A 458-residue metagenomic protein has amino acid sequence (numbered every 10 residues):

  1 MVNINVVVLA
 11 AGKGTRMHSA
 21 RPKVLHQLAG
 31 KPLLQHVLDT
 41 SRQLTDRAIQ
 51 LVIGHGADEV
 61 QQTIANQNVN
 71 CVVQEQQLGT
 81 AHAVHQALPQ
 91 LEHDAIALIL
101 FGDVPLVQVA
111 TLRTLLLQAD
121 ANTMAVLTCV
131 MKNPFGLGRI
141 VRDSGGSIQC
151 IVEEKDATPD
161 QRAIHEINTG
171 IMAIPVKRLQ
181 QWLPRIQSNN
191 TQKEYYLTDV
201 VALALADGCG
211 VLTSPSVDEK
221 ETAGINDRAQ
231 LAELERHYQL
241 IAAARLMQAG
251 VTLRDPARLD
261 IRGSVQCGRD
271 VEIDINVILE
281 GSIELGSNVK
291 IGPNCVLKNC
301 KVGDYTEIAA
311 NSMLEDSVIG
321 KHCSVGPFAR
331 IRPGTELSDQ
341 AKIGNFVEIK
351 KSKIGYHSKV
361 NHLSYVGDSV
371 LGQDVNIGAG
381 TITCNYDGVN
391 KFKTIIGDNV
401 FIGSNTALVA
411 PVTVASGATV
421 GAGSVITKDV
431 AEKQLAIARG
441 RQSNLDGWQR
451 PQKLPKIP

Functional and structural regions predicted by a protein language model:
M1-N5, K31-L117, K456-I457: Conserved N-terminal catalytic core of the sugar/cofactor nucleotidyltransferase
M1-S19: N-terminal nucleotide-binding beta1-loop-alpha1 segment
V2, H165-G268: Conserved alpha/beta core of the MobA/IspD/sugar-nucleotide pyrophosphorylase nucleotidyltransferase superfamily
A10, I53, F101, T128-C129: Short beta-strand/turn micro-motifs composed of small residues that flank or help shape donor/cofactor-binding pockets
R21, T45, I64-N68, S144 (+1 more regions): Short, structured coil segments at secondary-structure junctions
R21-Q27, I186-N189: Short glycine-enriched, charge-decorated loop/helix-capping segments at active-site entrances that position
D58, V107-T191: Conserved core of the sugar-phosphate nucleotidyltransferase
T252-I437, Q442-S443: Structural signal for interior beta-strand "rungs" in well-ordered beta-sheet cores of soluble enzyme domains
